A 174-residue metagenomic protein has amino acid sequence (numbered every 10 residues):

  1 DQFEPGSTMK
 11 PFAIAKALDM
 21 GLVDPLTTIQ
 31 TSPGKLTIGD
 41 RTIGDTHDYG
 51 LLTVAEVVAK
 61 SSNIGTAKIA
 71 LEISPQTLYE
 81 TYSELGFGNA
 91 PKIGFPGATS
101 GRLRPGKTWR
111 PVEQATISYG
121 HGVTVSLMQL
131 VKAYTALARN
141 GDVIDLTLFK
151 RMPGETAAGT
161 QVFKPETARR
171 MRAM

Functional and structural regions predicted by a protein language model:
D1-S7, F12-M174: Beta-lactam-recognizing serine transpeptidase/beta-lactamase-like catalytic domain environment
